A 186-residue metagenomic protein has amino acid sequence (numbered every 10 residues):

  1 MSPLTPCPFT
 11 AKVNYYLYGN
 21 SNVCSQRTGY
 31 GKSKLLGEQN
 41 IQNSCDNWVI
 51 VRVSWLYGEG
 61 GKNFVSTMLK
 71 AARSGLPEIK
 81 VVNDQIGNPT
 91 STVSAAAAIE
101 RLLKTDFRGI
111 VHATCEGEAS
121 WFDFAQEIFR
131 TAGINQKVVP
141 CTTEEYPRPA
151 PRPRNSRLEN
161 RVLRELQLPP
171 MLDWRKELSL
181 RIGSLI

Functional and structural regions predicted by a protein language model:
M1-R27: Conserved Rossmann-fold NAD(P)-dependent oxidoreductase catalytic core, especially the SDR/UDP-sugar
M1-S2, V49-I50, N88, H112: Structural signature of the Rossmann-like NAD(P)-dependent dehydrogenase/reductase core
S33: Active-site helix of classical SDR
Q39-G87, V93-S94: NAD(P)-dependent short-chain dehydrogenase/reductase
I50, P89, E118, P140 (+2 more regions): Short aromatic/basic micro-patch
A95, I99, A113, F124 (+2 more regions): Non-catalytic, hydrophobic alpha-helical segments
A98, T105-A150, R154, I182: Mid/C-terminal beta-alpha module of Rossmann-like enzyme folds, strongest in SDR-family dehydrogenases/epimerases
A119, R154-I186: C-terminal amphipathic/interface module of NAD(P)-dependent oxidoreductases and related NAD-binding regulators
